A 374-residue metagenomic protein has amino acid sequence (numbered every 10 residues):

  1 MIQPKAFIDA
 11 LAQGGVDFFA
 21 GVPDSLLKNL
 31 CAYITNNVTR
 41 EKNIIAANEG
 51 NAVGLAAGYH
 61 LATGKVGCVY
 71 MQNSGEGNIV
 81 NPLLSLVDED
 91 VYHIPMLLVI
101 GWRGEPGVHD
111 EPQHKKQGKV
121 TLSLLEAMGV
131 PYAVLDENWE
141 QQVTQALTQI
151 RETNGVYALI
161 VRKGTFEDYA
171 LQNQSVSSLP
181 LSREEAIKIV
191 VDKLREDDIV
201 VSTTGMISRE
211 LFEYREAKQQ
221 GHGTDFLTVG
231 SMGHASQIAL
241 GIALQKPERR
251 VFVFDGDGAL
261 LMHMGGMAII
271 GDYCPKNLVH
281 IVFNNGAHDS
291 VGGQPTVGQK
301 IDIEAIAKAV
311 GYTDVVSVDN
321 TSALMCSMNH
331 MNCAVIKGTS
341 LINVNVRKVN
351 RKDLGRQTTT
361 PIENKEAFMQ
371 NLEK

Functional and structural regions predicted by a protein language model:
M1-E126, V130-L240, L244-R249, I301 (+2 more regions): Thiamine diphosphate
D17, V66, K276, T313 (+1 more regions): Short acidic/polar active-site loop segments enriched in Thr and Asp
M71-S74, R249-L260, G265-M267: DG-centered beta-turn motif at the end of beta-strands
L84, H93-M96, H263-N284: A short alpha/beta connector and helix-capping loop motif
L147-T148, N320-A334: A short, acidic, amphipathic alpha-helical segment used as a generic capping/interface helix at domain edges
G155-I160, K337-V344: Active-site regions of oxyanion-processing enzymes, predominantly non-cytosolic
L278-G311, S317: A contiguous pocket-lining binding segment that forms or flanks enzyme active sites
V344-N350, G355: Low-complexity intrinsically disordered segments
